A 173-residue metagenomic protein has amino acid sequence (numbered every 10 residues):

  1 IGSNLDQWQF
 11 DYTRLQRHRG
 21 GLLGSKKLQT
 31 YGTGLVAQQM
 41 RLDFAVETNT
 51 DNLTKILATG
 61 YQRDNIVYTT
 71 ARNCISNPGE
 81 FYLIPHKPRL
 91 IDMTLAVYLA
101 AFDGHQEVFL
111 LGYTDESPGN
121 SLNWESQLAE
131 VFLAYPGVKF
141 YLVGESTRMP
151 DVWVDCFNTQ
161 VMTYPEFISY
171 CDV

Functional and structural regions predicted by a protein language model:
I1-V173: Metal-ion/cofactor- or nucleotide/acyl-coenzyme-handling active-site neighborhoods
